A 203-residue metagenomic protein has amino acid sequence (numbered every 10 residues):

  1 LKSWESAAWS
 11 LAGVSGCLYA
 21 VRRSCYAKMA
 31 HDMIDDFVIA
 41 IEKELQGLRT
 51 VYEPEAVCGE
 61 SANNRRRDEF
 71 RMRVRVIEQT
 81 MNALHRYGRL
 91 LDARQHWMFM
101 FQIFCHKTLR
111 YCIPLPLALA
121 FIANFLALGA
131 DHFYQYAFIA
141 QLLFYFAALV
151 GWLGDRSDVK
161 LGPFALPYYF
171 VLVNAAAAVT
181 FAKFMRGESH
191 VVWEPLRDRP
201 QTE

Functional and structural regions predicted by a protein language model:
L1-M33, A165, Y169: Long helical/loop segments within the catalytic core of UDP-sugar-dependent glycosyltransferases, especially the large
W4, A8, K107, Y111-L115: Loop-to-transmembrane-helix entry motif
S10-G13, L91-R94, V192-P195: Short, hydrophobic secondary-structure boundary micro-motifs
G13-S15, R86-Y87, A93, L119: Short coil/turn segments at secondary-structure boundaries
H31, D35, I39-H106, Y169 (+2 more regions): Catalytic donor/gating beta->alpha subdomain of glycosyltransferases that bind UDP-sugars
L45, V192-E203: Membrane-proximal intrinsically disordered regions of secretory-pathway and membrane-system proteins
E60, R110-S189: Membrane-embedded multi-pass helical conduit in multi-pass membrane proteins, especially envelope-biosynthetic
